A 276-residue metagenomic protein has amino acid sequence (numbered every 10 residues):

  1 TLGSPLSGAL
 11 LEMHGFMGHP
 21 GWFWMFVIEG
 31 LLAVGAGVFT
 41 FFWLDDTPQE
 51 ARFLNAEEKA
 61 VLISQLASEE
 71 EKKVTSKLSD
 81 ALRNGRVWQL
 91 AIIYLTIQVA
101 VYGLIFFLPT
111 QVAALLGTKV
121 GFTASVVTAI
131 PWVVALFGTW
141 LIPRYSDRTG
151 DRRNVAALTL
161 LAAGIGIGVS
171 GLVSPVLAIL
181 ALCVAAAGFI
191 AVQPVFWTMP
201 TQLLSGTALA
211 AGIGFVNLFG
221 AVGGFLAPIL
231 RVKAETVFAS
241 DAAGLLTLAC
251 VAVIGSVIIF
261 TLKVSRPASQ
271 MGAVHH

Functional and structural regions predicted by a protein language model:
T1-H14, V222-A234: A gly/Pro-rich, aromatic-decorated transmembrane alpha-helix motif that marks the paired, flexible gating helices
L2, L95, A129-V133, G214-V222: Transmembrane alpha-helical cores of Major Facilitator Superfamily
L11, F137-D151, E235: Helix-to-loop junctions at the C-terminal end of transmembrane segments in multipass secondary transporters
F23-F42, L245-F260: Symmetry-related core transmembrane helices of the 12-TM Major Facilitator Superfamily/SLC fold
P48-L90: Juxtamembrane intracellular "pre-TM" segments in multi-pass secondary transporters
A81-P143, Q193, W197, A227: Extracytoplasmic gate region of multi-pass secondary transporters
G150-M199: C-terminal transmembrane helical hairpin of 12-TM major facilitator-type secondary transporters
L203-S240, L248: A late C-terminal transmembrane helix in Major Facilitator Superfamily
